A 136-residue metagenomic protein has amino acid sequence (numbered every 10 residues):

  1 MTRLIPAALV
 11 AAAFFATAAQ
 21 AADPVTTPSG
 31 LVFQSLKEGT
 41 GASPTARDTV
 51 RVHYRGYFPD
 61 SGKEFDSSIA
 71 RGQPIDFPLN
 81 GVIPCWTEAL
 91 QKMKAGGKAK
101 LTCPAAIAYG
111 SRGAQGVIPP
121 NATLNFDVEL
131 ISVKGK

Functional and structural regions predicted by a protein language model:
T2-K136: Cross-family detector of peptidyl-prolyl cis-trans isomerase
